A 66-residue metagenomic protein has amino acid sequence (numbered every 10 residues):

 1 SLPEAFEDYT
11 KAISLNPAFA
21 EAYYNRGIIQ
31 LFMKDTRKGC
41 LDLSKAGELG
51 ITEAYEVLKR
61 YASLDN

Functional and structural regions predicted by a protein language model:
S1-N66: Alpha-helical tetratricopeptide repeat
